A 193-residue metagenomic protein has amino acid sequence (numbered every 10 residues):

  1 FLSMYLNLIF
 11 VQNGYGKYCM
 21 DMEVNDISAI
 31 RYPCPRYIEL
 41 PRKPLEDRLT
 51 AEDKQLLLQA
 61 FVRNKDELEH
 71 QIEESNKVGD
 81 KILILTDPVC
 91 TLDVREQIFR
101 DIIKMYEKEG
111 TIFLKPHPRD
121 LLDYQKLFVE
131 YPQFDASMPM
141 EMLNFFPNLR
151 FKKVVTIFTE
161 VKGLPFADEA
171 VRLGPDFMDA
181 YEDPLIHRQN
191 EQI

Functional and structural regions predicted by a protein language model:
F1-I27, F145-L149, E160-G163: Active-site and donor-binding regions of nucleotide-sugar-utilizing enzymes
F1-M4, D93-Y106, A136-M142: Well-ordered, non-membrane alpha-helical segments in soluble/globular domains
Q12, M20-M22, L85-C90, K115-P118 (+2 more regions): Structural motif
E23, I30-D101, G110-D120: Active-site donor-nucleotide binding/catalytic segment of nucleotide-sugar enzymes
E39, Y131-E141, V171-L173, H187-I193: Short acidic-hydrophobic, aromatic-tinged amphipathic segments that line or gate anion-handling sites
T91-V94, D120-K126, M178-E182: Short, charged/polar "capping" segments at the starts of alpha-helices and the immediately preceding loops
E107-A136: Catalytic donor nucleotide-activated moiety binding site of glycosyltransferases and closely related
M142-I186: A donor-sugar binding/catalytic signature common to diverse glycosyltransferases and related nucleotide-sugar
